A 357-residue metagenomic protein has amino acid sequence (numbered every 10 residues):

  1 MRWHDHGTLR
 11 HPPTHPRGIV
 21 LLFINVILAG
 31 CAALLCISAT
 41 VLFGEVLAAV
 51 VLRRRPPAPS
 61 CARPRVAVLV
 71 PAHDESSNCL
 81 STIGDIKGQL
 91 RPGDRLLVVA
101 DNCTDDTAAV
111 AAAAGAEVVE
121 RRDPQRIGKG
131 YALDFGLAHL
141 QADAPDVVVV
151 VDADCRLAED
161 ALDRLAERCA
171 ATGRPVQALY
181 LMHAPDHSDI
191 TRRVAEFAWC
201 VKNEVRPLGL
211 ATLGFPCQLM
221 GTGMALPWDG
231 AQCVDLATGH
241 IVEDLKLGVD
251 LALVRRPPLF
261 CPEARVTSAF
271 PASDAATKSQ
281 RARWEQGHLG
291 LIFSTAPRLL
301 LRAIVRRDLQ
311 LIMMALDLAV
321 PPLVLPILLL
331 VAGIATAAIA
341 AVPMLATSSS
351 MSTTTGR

Functional and structural regions predicted by a protein language model:
R2-A62: N-terminal membrane-anchoring/stem segments of glycan-assembly enzymes
L47-V51, A58-S60, D317-R357: Membrane-embedded multi-pass helical conduit in multi-pass membrane proteins, especially envelope-biosynthetic
R65-A67, R95, K246: Cell-envelope/extracellular polymer assembly enzymes that use nucleotide-activated donors
C79-S81, D105-A113, E120, D160: Acidic helix N-cap motif at the loop->helix transition within catalytic regions of sugar-transfer enzymes
G84-G93: Short, acidic, metal-binding catalytic loop of nucleotide-sugar glycosyltransferases
P92, A100-A108, D123-Q125, R156: A conserved acidic beta->alpha catalytic loop
R122, R126-G136, L140-A142, E159 (+3 more regions): Long helical/loop segments within the catalytic core of UDP-sugar-dependent glycosyltransferases, especially the large
A144-R156: Short beta-strand-to-loop acidic/aromatic patch adjacent to the donor-nucleotide binding site
